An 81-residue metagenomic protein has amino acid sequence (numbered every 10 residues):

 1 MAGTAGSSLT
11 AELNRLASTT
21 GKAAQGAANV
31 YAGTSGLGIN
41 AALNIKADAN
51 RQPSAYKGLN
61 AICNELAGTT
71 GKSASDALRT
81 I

Functional and structural regions predicted by a protein language model:
M1-L9, L13-L16, T20-I81: Residue positions that define the register of long amphipathic alpha-helical repeats
